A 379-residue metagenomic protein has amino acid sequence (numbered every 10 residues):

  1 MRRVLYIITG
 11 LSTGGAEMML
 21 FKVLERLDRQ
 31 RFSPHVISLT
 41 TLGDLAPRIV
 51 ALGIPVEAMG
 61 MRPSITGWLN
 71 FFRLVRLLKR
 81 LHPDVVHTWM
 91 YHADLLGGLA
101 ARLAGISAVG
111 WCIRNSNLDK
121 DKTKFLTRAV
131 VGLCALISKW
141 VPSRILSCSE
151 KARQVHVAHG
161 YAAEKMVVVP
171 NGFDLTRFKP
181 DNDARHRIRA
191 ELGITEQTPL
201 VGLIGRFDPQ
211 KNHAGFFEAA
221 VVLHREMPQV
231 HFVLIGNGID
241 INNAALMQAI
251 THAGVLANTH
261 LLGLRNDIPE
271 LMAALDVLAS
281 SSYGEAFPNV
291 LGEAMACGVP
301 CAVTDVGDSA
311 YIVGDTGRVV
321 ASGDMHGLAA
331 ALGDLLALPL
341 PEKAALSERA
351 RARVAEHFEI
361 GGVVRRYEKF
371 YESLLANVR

Functional and structural regions predicted by a protein language model:
G14-E25, P199, L203-R225, A244 (+1 more regions): A conserved mid-protein helix/loop that constitutes part of the nucleotide-sugar donor-binding site
S38, P300-V303: Short hydrophobic beta-strand element within catalytic cores of glycosyltransferases and related nucleotide-activated
T88-D94, I113: Short His-centered aromatic/hydrophobic patch
W140-V167, F173-F178: A short, active-site helix/loop in glycosyltransferases that binds the activated sugar's phosphate group
K179-I194, L246-Q248, P341, R351 (+1 more regions): A short helix/loop element that forms part of the nucleotide-sugar donor recognition site in Leloir-type
A245-G263: Nucleotide-activated donor-binding/catalytic signature segment of Leloir-type glycosyltransferases, i.e., the conserved
L264, Y283: Aromatic "clamp/platform" in nucleotide-sugar-dependent glycosyltransferases that forms part of the donor/acceptor
D315-M325, D334-L340: Conserved acidic donor-binding segment of nucleotide-sugar-dependent glycosyltransferases
